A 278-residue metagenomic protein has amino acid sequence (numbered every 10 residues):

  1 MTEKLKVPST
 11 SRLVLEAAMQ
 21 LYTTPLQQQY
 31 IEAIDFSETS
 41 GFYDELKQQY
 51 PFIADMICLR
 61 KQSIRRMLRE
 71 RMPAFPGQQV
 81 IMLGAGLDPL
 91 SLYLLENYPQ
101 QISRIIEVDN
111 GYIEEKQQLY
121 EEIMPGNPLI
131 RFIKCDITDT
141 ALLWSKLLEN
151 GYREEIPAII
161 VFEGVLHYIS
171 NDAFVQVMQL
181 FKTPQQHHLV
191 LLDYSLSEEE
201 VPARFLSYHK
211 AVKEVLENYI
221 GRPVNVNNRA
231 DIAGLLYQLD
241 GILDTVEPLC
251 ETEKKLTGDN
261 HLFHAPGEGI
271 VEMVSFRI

Functional and structural regions predicted by a protein language model:
M1-I81, A85-I133, A141: Rossmann-like AdoMet
L142-E154: Short amphipathic alpha-helix with an adjacent loop that forms part of the alpha/beta core around
L142-L143, Y168-F181: A short, conserved alpha-helix within the catalytic core of class I
Y152, I156-D172: A short SAM/SAH-binding and catalytic strip from SAM-dependent methyltransferases
Q185-E198: Conserved beta-strand signature within the Rossmann-like core of class I S-adenosyl-L-methionine
F205-G221: Short, glycine-/aromatic-enriched active-site segment of Class I SAM-dependent methyltransferases
R222-V246: Short alpha-helix
L256-I278: Core SAM-dependent methyltransferase catalytic element
